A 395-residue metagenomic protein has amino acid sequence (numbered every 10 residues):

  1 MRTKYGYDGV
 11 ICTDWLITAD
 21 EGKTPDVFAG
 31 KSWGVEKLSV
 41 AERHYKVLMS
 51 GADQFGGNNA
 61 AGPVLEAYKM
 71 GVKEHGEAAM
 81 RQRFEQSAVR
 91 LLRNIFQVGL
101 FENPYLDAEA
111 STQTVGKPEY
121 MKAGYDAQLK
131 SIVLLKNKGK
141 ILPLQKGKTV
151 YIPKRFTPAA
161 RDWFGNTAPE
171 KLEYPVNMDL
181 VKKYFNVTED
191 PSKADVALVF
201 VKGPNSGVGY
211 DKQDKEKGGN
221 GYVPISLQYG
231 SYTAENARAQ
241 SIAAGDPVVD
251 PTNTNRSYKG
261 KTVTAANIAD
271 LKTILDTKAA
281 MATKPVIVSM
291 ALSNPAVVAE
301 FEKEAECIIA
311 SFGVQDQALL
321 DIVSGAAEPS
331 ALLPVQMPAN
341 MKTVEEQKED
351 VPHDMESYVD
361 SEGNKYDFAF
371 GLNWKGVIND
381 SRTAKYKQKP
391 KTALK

Functional and structural regions predicted by a protein language model:
K4-G6, C12-E21, K37, V64-A78 (+2 more regions): C-terminal non-catalytic regions of proteins with extracellular/luminal or membrane-system context
K4-Q128, E346: Active-site or pore-adjacent capping/gating segments
